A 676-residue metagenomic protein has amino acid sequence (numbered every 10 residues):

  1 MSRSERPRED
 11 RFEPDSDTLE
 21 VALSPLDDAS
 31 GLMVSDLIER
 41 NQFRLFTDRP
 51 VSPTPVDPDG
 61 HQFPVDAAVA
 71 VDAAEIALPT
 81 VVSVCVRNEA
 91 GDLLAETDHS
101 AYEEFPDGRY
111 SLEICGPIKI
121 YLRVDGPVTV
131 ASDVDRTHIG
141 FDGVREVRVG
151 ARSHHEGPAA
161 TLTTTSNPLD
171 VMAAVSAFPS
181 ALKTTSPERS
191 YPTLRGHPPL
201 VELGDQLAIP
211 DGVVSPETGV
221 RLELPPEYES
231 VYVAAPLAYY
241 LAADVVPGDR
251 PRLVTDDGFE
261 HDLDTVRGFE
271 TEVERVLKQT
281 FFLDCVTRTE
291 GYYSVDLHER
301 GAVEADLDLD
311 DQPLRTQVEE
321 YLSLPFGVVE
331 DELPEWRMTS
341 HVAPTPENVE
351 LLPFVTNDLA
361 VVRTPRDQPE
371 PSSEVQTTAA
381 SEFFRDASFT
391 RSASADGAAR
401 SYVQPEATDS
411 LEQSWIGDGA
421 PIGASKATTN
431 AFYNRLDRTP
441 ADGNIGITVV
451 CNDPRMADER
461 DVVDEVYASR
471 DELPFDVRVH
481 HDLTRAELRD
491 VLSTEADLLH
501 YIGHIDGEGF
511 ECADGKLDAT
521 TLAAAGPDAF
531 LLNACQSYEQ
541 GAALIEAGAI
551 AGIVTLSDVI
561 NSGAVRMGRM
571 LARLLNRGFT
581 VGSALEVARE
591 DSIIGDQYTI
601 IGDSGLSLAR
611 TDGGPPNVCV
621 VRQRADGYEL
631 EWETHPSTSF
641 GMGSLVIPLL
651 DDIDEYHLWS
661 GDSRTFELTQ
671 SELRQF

Functional and structural regions predicted by a protein language model:
S2, R6-R11, S16-C85, D528-A529 (+1 more regions): Active-site-proximal C-terminal subdomain of hydrolase catalytic domains
D15-T18, D133-E223, E229-Y232: Acidic, contiguous N-terminal accessory segments
F46, P53-I114, Y121, A131 (+2 more regions): Long, folded non-catalytic interaction modules
S83-V171: N-terminal uDENN/longin-like adaptor modules and analogous extended polar/low-complexity scaffolding regions in large
E223-E227, V450-P454, H480-L483, I502-H504 (+1 more regions): Structural motif
V245-V246, L499-H500, A551-T555: Short hydrophobic alpha-helical runs that function as membrane-insertion/retention elements
D331-L498: A domain-level signal for caspase-like cysteine endopeptidase catalytic cores and their zymogen-processing architecture
V479, L483-D490, I505-A549: Cysteine protease catalytic core and zymogen-processing segment of caspase-like enzymes
